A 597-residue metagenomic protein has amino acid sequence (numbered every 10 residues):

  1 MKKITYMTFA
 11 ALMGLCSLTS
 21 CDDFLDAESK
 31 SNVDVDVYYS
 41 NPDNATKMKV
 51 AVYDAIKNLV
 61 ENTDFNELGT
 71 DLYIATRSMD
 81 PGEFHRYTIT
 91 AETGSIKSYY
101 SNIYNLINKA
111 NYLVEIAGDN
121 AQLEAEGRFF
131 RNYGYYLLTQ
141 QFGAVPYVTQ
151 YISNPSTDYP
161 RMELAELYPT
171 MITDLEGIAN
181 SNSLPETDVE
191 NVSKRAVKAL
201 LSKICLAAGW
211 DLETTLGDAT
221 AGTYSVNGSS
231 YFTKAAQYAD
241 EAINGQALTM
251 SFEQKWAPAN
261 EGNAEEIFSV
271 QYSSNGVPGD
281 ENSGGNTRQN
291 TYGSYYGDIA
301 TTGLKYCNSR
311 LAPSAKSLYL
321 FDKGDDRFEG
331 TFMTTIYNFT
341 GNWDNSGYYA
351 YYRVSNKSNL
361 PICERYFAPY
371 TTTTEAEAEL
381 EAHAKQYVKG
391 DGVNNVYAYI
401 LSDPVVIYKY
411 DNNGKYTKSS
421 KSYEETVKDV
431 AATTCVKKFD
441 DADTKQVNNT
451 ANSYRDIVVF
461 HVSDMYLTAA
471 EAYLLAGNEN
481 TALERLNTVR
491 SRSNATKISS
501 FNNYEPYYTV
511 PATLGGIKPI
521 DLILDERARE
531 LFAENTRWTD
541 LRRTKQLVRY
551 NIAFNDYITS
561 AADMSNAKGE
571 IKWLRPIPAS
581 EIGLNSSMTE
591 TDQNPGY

Functional and structural regions predicted by a protein language model:
K3-I4, G14-D43, M171, S202 (+3 more regions): Bacterial Sec-dependent N-terminal signal peptides
D22-D80, E176, R195, L206-I400 (+1 more regions): An aromatic- and glycine-enriched ligand-binding surface/loop that stacks and positions planar moieties
D34, N41-K57, M79-F142, S156-V189 (+3 more regions): Conserved, well-structured interaction surfaces
I103-Y104, T170, A257-S317, T433-C435 (+4 more regions): Long, intrinsically disordered, low-complexity segments
L137-P146, E186, I204-L216, G477: Short coil/turn linking the two alpha-helices of tandem helical-hairpin repeats
N342-R490: C-terminal substrate/ligand-recognition segments
